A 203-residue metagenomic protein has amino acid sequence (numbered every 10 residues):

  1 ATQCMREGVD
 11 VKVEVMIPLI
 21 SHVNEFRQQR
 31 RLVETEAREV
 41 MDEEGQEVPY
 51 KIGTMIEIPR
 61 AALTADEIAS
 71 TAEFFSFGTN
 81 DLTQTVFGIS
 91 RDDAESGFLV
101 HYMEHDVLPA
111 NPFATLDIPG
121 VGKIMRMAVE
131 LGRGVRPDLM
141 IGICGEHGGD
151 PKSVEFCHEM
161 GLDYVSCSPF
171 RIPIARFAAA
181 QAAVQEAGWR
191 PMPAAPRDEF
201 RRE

Functional and structural regions predicted by a protein language model:
A1-R202: Conserved alpha/beta-domain cores
